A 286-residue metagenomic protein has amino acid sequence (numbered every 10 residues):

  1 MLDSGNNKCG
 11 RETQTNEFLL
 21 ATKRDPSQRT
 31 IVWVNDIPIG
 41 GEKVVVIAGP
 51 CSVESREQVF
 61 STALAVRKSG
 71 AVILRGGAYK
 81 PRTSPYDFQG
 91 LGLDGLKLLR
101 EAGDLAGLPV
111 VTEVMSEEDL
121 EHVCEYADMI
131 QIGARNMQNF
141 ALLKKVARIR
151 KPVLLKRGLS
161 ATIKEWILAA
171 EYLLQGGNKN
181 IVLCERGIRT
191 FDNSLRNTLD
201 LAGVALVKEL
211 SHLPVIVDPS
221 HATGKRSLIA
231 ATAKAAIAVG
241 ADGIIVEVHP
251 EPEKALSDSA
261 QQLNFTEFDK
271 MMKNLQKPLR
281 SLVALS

Functional and structural regions predicted by a protein language model:
R11-I47, K273, R280-S286: N-terminal amphipathic alpha-helix/helix-capping segment at the start of soluble metabolic enzymes
R29-C51, K80-P85, K208-V217: N-terminal small/glycine-rich loop or linker at the start of catalytic domains across soluble metabolic enzymes
V34, I149-V248: Catalytic alpha/beta core domains of metabolic enzymes, predominantly
G41-V44, G70-V72, D104-V110, Y126-D128 (+4 more regions): Short, well-ordered coil/turn segments that N-cap beta-strands
V44-S61, P85-Q89, P109-E113, A134 (+2 more regions): Active-site mouth loops of central-metabolism enzymes
R75-D94, P250-A260: Glycine-rich, proline-tolerant flexible connector loops at the mouths of alpha/beta enzymes
F88-T112, K145-P152, L201-I216, Q261-A284: Alpha-helix-loop-beta-strand connector modules within alpha/beta enzyme cores
L91, G107-S116, D128-F140, P152-I163 (+2 more regions): Catalytic beta/alpha-barrel core
